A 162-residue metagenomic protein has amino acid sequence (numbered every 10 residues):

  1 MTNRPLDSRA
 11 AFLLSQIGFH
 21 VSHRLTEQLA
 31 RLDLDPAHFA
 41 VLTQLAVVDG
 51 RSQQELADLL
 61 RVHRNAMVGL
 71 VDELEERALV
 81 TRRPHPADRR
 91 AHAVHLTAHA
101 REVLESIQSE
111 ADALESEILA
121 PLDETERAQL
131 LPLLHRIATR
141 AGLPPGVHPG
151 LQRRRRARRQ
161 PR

Functional and structural regions predicted by a protein language model:
M1-L32, L151-R162: N-terminal leader segment of winged-helix/HTH proteins
M1-N3, T125-R162: C-terminal regulatory/oligomerization modules of transcriptional regulators
R9, L13, H20, R24 (+3 more regions): Pre-recognition alpha-helix immediately N-terminal to the DNA-recognition helix within helix-turn-helix or winged-helix
S22, G50-S52, D72-T139: Charged, amphipathic alpha-helical coiled-coil/dimerization segments
A30, R61, D72, E76: Residue-level detection of the helix-turn-helix DNA-binding "recognition helix"
Q44, V48, L59, R77: Residues within the alpha-helical elements of helix-turn-helix
H63-A66: Helix-turn-helix DNA-binding motif, specifically the short coil turn and the N-cap/start of the second
